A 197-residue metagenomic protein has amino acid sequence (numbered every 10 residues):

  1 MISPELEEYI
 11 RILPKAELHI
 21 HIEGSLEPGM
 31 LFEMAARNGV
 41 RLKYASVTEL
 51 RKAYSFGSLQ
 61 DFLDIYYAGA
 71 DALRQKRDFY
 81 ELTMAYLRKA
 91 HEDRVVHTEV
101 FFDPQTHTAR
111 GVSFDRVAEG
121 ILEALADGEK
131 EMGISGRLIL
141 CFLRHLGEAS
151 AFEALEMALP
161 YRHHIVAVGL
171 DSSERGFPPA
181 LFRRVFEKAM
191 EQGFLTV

Functional and structural regions predicted by a protein language model:
M1-F194: Metal-cofactor-binding active-site regions of metalloenzymes
V197: Short acidic/histidine-rich active-site segments
